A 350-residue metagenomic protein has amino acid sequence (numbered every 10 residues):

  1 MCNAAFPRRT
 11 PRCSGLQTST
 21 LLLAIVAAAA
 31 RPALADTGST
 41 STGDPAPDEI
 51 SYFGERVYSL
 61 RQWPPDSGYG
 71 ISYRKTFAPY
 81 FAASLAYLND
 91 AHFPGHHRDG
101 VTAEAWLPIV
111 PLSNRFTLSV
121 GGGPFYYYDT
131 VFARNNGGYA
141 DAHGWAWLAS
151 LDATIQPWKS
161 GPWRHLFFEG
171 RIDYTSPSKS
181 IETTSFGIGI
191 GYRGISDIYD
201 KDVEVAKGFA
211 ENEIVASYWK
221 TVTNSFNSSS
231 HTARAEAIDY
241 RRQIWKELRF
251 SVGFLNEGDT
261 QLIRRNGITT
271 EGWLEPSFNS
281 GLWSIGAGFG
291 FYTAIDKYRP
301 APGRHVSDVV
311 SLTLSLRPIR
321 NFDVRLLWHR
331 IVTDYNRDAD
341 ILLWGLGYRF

Functional and structural regions predicted by a protein language model:
M1-D48, Y80, S113-N114, S160-R164 (+2 more regions): Cleavable N-terminal export/targeting peptides
D48-I50, P79-L85, P111-L118, W158-F168 (+5 more regions): Repeated loop/turn-to-beta-strand initiation elements of outer-membrane beta-barrel proteins
F53-V57, A86-D90, G121-Y127, R171-T175 (+6 more regions): Outer-membrane beta-barrel pore domains and translocons
V57-S59, N89-H92, R134-A140, D173-S178 (+5 more regions): Extracellular loop and loop/strand-boundary signature of outer-membrane beta-barrel proteins
W63-Y69, H97-A103, H143-A149, S180-F186 (+4 more regions): Residues that define the transmembrane beta-barrel architecture of outer-membrane proteins
G70-S72, E104-P108, S150-T154, G187-G191 (+4 more regions): Outer-membrane beta-barrel architecture
F77-N135, A237-S307, L316: Gram-negative (and chloroplast) outer-membrane scaffold detector with strong preference for beta-barrel transmembrane
E182-E204, I214-K220, D338-F350: Outer-membrane beta-barrel "beta-signal"
